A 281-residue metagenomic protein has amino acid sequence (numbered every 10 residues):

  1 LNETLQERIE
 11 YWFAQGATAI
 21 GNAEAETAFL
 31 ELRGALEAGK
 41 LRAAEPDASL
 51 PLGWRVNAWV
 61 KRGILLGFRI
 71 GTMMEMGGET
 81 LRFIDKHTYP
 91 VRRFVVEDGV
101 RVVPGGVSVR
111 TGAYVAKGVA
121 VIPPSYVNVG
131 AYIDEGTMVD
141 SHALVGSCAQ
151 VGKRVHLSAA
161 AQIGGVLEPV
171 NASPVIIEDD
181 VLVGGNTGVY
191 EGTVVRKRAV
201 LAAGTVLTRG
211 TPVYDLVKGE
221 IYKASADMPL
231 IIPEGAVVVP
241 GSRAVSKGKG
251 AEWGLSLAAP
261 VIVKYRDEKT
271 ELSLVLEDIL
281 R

Functional and structural regions predicted by a protein language model:
L1-V100, L230, E234-A236, P240-R281: Terminal amphipathic alpha-helical/low-complexity segments used for targeting or macromolecular assembly
V96, V100-G250, I262: Structural signal for interior beta-strand "rungs" in well-ordered beta-sheet cores of soluble enzyme domains
